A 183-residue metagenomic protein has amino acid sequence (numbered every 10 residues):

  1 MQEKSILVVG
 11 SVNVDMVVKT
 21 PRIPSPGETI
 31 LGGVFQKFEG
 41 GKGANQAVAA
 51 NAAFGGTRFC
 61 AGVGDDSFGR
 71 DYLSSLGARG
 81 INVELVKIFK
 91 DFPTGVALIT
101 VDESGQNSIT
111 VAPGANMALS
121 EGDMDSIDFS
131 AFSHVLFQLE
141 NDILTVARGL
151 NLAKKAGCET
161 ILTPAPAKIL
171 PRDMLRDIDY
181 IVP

Functional and structural regions predicted by a protein language model:
M1-G62, S67-S74, A78-I81: Glycine-rich phosphate/adenosyl-contacting loop at the front of the ribokinase-like
Q2, F92-G95: Short, basic and Ser/Thr-rich N-terminal targeting/leader segments
Q2-V12, R58, L73-I88, V101-P183: Ribokinase/PfkB-type carbohydrate-kinase core domain
V48, V96-T100, S108: Short beta-strand scaffold segments in enzyme catalytic cores
V63-G64, P93, N141, P166: Short beta->alpha linker loops
G69-R70, G95-V96, R172-D173: Short Asp/Glu-rich motifs
